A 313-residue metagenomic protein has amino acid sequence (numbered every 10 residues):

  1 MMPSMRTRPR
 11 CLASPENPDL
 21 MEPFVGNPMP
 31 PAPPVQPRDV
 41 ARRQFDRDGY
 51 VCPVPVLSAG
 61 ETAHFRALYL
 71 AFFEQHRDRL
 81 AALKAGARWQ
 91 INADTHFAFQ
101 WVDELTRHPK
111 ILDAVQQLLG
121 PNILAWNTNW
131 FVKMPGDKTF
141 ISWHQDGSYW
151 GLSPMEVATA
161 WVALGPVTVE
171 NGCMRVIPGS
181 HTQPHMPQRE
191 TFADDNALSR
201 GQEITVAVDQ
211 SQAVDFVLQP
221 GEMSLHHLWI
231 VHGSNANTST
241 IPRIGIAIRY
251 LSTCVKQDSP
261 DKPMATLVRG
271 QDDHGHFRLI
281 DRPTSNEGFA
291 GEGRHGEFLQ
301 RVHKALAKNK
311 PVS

Functional and structural regions predicted by a protein language model:
M1-M5: Extreme N-terminal basic, low-complexity initiation segments that serve as generic localization/processing leaders
R6-D48, P53-L152, R189: Non-heme Fe(II)-dependent double-stranded beta-helix
P9, P15-F24, P30, Q75 (+3 more regions): Non-heme Fe(II)/2-oxoglutarate
W89, Q145, L198-Q210, T240-P242 (+1 more regions): Short, surface-exposed loop/helix-turn segments at secondary-structure junctions that function as lids/hinges flanking
A98, W126, E156, E170-G172 (+2 more regions): Residues that flank catalytic or metal-binding motifs in active/ligand-binding sites
P135-D137, P166-V169, T182, M223 (+1 more regions): Short, charged/polar surface micro-motifs in flexible loops or helix N-caps
H144, G151-V169, V217, L225 (+1 more regions): Short, conserved beta-strand element in jelly-roll/cupin
V169-N235: Double-stranded beta-helix
